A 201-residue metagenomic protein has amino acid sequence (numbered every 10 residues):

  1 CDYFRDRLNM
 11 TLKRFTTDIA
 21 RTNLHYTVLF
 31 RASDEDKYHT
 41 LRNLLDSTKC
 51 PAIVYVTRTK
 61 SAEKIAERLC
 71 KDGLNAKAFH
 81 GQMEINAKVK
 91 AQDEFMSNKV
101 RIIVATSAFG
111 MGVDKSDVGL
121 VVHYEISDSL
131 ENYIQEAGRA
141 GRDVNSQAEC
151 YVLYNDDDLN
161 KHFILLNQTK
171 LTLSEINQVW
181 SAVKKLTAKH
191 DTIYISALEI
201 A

Functional and structural regions predicted by a protein language model:
C1-V183, H190-E199: Helicase motor core with emphasis on the C-terminal RecA-like subdomain
